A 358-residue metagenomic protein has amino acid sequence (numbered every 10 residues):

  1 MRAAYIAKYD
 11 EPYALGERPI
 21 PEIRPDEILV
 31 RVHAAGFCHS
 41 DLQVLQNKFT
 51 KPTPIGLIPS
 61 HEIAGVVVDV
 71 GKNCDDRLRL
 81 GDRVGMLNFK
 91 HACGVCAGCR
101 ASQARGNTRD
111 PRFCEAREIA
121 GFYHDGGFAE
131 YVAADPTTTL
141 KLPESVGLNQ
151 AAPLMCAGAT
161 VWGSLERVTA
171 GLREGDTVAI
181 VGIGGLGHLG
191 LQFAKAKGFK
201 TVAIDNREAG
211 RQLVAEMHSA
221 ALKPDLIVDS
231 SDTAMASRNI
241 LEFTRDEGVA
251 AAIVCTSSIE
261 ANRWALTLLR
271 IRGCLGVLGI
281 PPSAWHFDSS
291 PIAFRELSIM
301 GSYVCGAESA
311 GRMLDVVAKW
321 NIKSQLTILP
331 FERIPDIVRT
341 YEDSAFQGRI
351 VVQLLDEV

Functional and structural regions predicted by a protein language model:
P21-A35, K48-R100, P143-S145: Glycine-rich beta-strand-centered segment in the early N-terminal region that forms part of a ligand/cofactor-binding
R83, T177, G273-C274, S298: Short glycine-centered segments of the SAM/dcSAM-binding site in methyltransferase folds
K90-V181, E216-M217: NAD(P)H dinucleotide-binding glycine-rich loop of Rossmann-like/cofactor-binding domains, especially the beta1-alpha1
R173, L269-R270: Helix-to-beta-strand junctions that scaffold the AdoMet/dcAdoMet cofactor pocket in Class I SAM-dependent enzymes
E174-I183, K195-A261: Adenosine-nucleotide cofactor-binding segment
G187-H188: N-terminal Rossmann-fold NAD(P) dinucleotide-binding loop
A196, A234, N239, R263 (+1 more regions): C-terminal hydrophobic helical "lid"/dimerization subdomain of Rossmann-like NAD(P)H-dependent oxidoreductases
C274-G276, F287-T327: Rossmann-fold dehydrogenase core element
